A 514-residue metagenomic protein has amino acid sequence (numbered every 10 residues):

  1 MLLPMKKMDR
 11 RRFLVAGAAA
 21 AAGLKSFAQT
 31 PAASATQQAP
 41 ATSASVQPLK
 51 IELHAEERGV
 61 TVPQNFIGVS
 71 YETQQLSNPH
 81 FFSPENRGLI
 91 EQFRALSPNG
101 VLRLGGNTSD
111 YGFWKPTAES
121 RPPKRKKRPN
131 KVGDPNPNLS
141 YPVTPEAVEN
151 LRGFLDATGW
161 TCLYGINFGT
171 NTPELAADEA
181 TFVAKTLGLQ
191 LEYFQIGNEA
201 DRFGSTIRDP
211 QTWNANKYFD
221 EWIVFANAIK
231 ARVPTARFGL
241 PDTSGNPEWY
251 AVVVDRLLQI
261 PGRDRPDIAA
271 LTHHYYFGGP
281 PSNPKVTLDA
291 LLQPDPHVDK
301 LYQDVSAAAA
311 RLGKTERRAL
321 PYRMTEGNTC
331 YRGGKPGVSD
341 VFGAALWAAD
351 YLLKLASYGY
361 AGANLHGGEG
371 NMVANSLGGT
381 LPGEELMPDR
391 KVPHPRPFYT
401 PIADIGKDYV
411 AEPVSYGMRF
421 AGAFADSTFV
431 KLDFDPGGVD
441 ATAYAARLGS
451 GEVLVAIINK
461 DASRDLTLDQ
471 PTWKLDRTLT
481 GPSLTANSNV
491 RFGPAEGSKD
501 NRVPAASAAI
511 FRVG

Functional and structural regions predicted by a protein language model:
M1-M8, A16-S26, A33-S34: N-terminal secretory signal peptides
F27-L53: C-terminal segment of N-terminal export signals and the immediately downstream linker at the start of the mature
V46-I260: N-terminal catalytic cores of secreted or lumenal carbohydrate-active enzymes
V69, L102, F194, L271 (+3 more regions): Conserved, mostly hydrophobic/aromatic
E179-A180, A215-G343, Y358: Noncatalytic carbohydrate-binding groove/subsite architecture in carbohydrate-active enzymes
Y331-G417, F429-D440: Aromatic/acidic polysaccharide-binding cleft in carbohydrate-active enzymes
G437-P471, D476-G481, A506-A509: Carbohydrate-binding surface patches
F492-G514: C-terminal beta-strand-rich structural cap/linker in extracellular carbohydrate-active enzymes
